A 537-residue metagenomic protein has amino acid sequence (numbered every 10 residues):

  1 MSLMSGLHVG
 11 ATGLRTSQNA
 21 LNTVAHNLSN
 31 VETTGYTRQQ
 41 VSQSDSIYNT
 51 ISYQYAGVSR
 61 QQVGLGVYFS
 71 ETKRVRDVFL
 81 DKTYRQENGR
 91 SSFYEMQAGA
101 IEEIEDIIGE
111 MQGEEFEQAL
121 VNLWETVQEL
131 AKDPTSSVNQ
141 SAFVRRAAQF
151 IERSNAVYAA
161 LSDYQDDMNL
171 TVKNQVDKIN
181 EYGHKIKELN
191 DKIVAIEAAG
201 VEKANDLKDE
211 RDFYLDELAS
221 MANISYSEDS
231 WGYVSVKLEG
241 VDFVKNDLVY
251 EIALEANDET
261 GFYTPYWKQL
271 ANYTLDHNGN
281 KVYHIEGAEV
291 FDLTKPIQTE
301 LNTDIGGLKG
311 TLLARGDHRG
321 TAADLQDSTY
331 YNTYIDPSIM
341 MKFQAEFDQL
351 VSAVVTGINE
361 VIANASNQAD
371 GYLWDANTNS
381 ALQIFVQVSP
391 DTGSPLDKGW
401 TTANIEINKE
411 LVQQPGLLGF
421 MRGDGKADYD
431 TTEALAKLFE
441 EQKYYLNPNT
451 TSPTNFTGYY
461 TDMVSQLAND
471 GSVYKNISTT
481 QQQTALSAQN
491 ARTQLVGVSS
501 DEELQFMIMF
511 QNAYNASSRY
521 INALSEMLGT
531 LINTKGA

Functional and structural regions predicted by a protein language model:
M1-A537: Structural signature of extracellular appendage/secretion-system components
